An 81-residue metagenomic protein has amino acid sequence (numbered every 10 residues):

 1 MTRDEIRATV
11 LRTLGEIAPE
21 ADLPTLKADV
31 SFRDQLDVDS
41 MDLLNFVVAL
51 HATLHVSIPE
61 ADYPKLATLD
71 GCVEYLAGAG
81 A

Functional and structural regions predicted by a protein language model:
M1-L23, A77, A81: Thiotemplate assembly-line natural product biosynthesis machinery
A18-D37, L54-A61: Phosphopantetheine carrier-protein modules
S31, T68-L69: Short, structural beta-strand-to-alpha-helix junction motif
D42: Two-component histidine kinase catalytic core, primarily the HATPase_c
F46: Short active-site alpha-helical segment characteristic of glycosyltransferases and processive polysaccharide synthases
S57, P64, D70-G78: C-terminal structural segments of small proteins and small subunits
